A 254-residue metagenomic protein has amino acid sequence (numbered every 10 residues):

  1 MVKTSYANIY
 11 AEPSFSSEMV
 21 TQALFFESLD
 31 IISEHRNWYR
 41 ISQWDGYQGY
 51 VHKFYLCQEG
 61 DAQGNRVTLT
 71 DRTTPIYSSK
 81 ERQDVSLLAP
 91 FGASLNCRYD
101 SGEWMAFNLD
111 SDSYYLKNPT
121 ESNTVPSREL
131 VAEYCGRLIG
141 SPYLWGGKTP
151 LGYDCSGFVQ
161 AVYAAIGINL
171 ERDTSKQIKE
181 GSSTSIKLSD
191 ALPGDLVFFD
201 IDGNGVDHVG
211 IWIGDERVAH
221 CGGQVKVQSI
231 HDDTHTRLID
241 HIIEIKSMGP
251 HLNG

Functional and structural regions predicted by a protein language model:
M1, S14, T21, F25-N37 (+2 more regions): Boundary regions of SH3-family modules and the immediately adjacent low-complexity/disordered segments in eukaryotic
M1-I9, Q63-P75, A164-I178, I213: Short, basic/aromatic beta-hairpin or loop at an interaction surface
Y6, W38, E216-R217: Structural motif
E18, D84, S183-I186: A structural connector/turn signal
Q58, S183-I186, D207, I213-G254: Aromatic- and glycine-rich peptidoglycan recognition patches
P142, G147-K148, D200-H208, C221-V227: Active-site loop architecture of trypsin-fold serine endopeptidases
Y143-G157, A161-P193: Catalytic cysteine-centered active-site loop
